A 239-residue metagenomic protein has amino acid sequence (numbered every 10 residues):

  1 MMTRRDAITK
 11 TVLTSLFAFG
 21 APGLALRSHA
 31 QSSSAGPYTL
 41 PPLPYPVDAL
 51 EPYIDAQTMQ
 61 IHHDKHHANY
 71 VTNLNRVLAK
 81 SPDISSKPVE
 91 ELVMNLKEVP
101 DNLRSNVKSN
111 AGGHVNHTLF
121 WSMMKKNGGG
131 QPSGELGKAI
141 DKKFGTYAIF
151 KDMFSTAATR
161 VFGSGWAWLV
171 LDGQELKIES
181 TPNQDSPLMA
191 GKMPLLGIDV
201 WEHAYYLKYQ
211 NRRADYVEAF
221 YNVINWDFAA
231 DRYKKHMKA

Functional and structural regions predicted by a protein language model:
M1-L16: N-terminal secretory signal peptides and thylakoid transit peptides that target proteins across membranes
G23-I54: C-terminal segment of N-terminal export signals and the immediately downstream linker at the start of the mature
S33-P37, K65, V71, R76-S86 (+2 more regions): All-alpha RGS (Regulator of G-protein Signaling) helical domain and cognate RGS-like helical scaffolds
A49-Y53, N95-N102, P182-D185: Acidic/His metal-coordination segments adjacent to aromatic residues that form catalytic metal sites in metalloenzymes
Y53, Q57, I61-A68, V223: Soluble non-cytosolic domains of exported or imported proteins
Q60, V107-G128, L195-R212: Short, contiguous alpha-helical
T156-Q210, E218-I224: An amphipathic alpha-helical core segment
D215-A239: N-terminal targeting pre-sequences for secretion and organelle import
